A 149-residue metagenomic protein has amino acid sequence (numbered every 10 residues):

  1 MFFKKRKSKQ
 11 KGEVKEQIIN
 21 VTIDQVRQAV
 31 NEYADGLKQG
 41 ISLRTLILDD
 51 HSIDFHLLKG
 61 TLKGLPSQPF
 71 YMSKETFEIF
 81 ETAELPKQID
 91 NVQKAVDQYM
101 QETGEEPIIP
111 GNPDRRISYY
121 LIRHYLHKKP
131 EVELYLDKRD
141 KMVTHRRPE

Functional and structural regions predicted by a protein language model:
M1-F2: N-terminal secretory targeting and juxtamembrane "stalk" segments of secreted and cell-surface proteins
K11-F80, Q101-E149: Extracellular/periplasmic head regions of type IV pilus-like filament subunits
E81-I89: Membrane-proximal amphipathic alpha-helices that sit immediately adjacent to an N-terminal transmembrane/signal-anchor
Q88-T103: N-terminal alpha-helical signal peptides/signal-anchor transmembrane segments
